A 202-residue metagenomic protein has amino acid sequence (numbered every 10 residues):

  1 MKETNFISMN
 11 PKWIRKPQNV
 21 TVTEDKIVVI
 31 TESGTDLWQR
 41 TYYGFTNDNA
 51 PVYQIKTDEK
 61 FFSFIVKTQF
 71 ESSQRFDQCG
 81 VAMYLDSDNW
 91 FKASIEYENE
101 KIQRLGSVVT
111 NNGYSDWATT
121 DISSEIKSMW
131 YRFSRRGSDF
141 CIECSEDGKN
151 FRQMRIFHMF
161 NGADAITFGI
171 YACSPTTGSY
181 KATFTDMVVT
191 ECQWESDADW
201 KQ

Functional and structural regions predicted by a protein language model:
M1-Q202: Extracellular glycan-recognition regions
